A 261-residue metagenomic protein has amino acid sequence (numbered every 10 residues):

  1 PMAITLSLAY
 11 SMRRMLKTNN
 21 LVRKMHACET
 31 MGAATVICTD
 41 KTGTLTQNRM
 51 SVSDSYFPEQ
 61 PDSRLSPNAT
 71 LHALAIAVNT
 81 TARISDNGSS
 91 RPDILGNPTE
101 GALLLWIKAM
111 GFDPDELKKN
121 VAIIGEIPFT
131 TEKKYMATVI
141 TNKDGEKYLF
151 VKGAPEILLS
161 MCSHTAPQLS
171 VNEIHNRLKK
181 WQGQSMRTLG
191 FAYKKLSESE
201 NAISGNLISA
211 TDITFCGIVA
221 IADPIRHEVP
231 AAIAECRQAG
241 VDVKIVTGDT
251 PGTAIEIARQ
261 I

Functional and structural regions predicted by a protein language model:
P1-I261: Conserved cytosolic headpiece of P-type ATPases
